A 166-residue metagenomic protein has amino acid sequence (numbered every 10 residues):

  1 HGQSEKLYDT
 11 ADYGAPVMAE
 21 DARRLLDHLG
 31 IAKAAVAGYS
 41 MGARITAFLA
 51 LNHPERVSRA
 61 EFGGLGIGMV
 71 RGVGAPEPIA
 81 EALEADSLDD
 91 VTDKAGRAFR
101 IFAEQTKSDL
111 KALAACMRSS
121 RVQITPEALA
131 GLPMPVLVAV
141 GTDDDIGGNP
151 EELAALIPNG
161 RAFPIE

Functional and structural regions predicted by a protein language model:
H1-A35: Active-site loop/oxyanion-hole signature of alpha/beta-hydrolase fold enzymes
V36-G38, G63: Short beta-strand immediately N-terminal to the catalytic nucleophile in serine-hydrolase-like folds
R44-N52, R56-S87: Flexible "cap/lid" loop of the alpha/beta hydrolase fold
I101-E127: Hydrophobic, aromatic-rich cap/lid helix
L132, V138-V140: Short beta-strand/loop motif that positions the catalytic acidic residue of the alpha/beta-hydrolase fold
G141-D144, E166: Acidic beta-to-alpha connecting loop that harbors the catalytic carboxylate
D145-P150: Conserved alpha/beta-hydrolase "acid-adjacent" motif
A154-E166: Catalytic histidine neighborhood in serine/cysteine hydrolases with alpha/beta-hydrolase-type architecture
